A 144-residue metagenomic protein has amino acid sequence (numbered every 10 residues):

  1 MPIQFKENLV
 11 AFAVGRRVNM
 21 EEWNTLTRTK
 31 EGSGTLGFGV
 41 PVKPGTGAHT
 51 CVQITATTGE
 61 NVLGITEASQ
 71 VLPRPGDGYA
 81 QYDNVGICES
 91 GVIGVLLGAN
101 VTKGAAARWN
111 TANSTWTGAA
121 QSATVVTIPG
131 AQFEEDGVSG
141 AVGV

Functional and structural regions predicted by a protein language model:
M1-V144: Surface-exposed, low-hydrophobicity beta-strand/loop segments enriched in small/polar/acidic residues
